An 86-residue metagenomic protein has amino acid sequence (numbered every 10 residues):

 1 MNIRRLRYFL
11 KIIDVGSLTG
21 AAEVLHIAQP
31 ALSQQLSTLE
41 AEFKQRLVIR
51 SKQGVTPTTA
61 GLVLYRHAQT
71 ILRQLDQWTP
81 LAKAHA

Functional and structural regions predicted by a protein language model:
N2-R5, Q29, G61, A68: The N-cap/first-turn positions of alpha helices within or immediately adjacent to helix-turn-helix DNA-binding domains
Y8-I12, L64: Short alpha-helical "packing" element that flanks the helix-turn-helix/winged-helix DNA-binding module
I12-A28: Short helix-boundary/capping micro-motifs
S17-L18, L36, R50: Helix-turn-helix DNA-binding elements, focusing on the entry/boundary residues of the two helices that contact DNA
E40-P57: A short LG(V/I)-centered, amphipathic sequence patch enriched for acidic residue(s) preceding the LG motif
E42-F43, L64-A86: Alpha-helical linker/hinge and terminal dimerization helices associated with HTH transcriptional regulators
